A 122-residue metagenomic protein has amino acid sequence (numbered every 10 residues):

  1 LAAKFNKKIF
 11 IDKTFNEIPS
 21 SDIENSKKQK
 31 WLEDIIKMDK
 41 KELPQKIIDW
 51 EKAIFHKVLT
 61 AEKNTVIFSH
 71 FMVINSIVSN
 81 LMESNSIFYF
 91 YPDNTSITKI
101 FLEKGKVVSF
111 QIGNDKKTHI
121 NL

Functional and structural regions predicted by a protein language model:
L1-L122: Terminal low-complexity/intrinsically disordered segments and their adjoining alpha-helical capping regions in soluble
